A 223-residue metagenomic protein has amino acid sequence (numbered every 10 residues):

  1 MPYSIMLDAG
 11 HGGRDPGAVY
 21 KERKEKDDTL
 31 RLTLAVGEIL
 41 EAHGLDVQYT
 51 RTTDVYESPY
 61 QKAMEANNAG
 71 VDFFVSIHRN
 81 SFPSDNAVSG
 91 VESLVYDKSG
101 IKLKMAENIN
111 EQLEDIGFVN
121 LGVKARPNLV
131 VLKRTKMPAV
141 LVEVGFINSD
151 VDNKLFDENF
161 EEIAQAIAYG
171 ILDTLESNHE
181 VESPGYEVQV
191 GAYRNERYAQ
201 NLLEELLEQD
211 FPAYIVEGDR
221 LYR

Functional and structural regions predicted by a protein language model:
P2-S4, R23, D27-S183: Active-site-proximal helix/loop segments of hydrolytic enzymes
Y3-E22: Short glycine-rich His-centered loop
H11, R51, S81, F146 (+2 more regions): A mature extracytoplasmic/lumenal domain signature
D15-A18, D150-D152, R223: A short acidic, helix-capping loop that chelates divalent metal ions and anchors anionic groups
V19, T52, V188-Q189: Short, flexible active-site loop motifs that bind/organize anionic cofactors or intermediates
V19-K26, E196: Periplasmic OmpA-like peptidoglycan-binding domain that tethers envelope proteins to the cell wall
Y20, K154-L155, N201-L206: Short, polar loop/linker segments at the starts of domains and inter-domain junctions
G122-A125, F160, D173, H179-R223: Acidic/polar low-complexity segments and flexible, solvent-exposed patches
